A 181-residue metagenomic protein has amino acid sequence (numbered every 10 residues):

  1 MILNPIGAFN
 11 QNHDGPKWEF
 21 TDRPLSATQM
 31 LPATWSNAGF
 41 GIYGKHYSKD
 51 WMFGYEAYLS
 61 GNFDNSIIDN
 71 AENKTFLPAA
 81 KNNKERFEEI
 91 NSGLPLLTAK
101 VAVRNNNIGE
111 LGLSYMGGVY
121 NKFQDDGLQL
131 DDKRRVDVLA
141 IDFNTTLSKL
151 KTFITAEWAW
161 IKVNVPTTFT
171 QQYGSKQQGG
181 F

Functional and structural regions predicted by a protein language model:
M1-N65, G93, L97, A102-G109 (+1 more regions): Outer membrane beta-barrel
G7-H13, S66-N73, F123-G127, P166-T170: Outer-membrane beta-barrel and related beta-rich outer-membrane complex signature in Gram-negative bacteria
H13-F20, E72-L77, G117, E157-K162: Short amphipathic alpha-helical segments, especially helix-boundary/capping motifs
T21-S26, A79-E85, K122-G127, P166-T170: Extracytoplasmic loops and strand-loop junctions of Gram-negative outer membrane beta-barrel proteins
T34, R86-G93, D131-R135, D142-N144: Short, contiguous, pocket-lining structural segments that sit at or immediately flank catalytic/ligand-binding sites
Y55-F63, N73-N82: A short, charged helix-loop
K74-Q124: Loop-centered beta-sheet repeat module
R104-F181: Detector for outer-membrane/organellar transmembrane beta-barrel domains, recognizing the amphipathic beta-strand
